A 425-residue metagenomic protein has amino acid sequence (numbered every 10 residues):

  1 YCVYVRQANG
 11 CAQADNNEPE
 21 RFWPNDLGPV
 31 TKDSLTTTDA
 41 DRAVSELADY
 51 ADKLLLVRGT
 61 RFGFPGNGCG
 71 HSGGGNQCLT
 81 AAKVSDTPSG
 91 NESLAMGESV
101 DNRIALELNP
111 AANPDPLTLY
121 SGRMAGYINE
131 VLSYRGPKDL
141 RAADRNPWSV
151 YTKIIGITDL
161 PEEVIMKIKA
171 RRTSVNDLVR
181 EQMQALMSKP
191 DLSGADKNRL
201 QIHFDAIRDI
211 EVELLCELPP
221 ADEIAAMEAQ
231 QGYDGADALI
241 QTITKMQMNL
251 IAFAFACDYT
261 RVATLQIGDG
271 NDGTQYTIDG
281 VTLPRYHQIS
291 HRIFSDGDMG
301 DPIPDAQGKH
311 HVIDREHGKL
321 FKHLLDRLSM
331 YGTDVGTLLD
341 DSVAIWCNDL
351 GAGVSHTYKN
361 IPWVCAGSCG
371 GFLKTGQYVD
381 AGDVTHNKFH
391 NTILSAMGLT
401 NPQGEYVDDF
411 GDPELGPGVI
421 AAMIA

Functional and structural regions predicted by a protein language model:
Y1-A425: Ligand-binding pockets and gating/stacking loops
